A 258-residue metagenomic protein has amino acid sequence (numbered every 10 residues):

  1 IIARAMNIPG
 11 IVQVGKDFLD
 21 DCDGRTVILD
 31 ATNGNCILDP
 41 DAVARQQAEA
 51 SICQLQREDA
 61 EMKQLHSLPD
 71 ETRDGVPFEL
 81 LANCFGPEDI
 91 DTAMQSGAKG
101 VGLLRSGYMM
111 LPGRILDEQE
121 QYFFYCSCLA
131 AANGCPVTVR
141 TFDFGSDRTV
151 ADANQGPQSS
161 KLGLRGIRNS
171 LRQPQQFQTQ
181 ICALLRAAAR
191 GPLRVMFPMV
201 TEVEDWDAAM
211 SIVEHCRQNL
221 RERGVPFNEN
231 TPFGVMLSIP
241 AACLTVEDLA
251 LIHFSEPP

Functional and structural regions predicted by a protein language model:
I1-S96: Acidic, glycine-rich flexible loop/linker segments
D59-S255: Conserved alpha/beta-domain cores
